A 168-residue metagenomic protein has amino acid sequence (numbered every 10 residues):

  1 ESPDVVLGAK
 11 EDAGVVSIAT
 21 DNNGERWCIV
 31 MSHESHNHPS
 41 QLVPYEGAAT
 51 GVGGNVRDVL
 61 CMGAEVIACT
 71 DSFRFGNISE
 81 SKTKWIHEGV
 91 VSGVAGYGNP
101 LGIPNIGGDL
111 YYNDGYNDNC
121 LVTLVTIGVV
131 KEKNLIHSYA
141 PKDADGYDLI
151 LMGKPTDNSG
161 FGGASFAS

Functional and structural regions predicted by a protein language model:
E1-S17: N-terminal amphipathic, basic-rich helices that act as targeting or association modules
V16-A49, V56-S168: Mobile "lid/hinge" segments at catalytic clefts and subdomain interfaces of large enzymes
